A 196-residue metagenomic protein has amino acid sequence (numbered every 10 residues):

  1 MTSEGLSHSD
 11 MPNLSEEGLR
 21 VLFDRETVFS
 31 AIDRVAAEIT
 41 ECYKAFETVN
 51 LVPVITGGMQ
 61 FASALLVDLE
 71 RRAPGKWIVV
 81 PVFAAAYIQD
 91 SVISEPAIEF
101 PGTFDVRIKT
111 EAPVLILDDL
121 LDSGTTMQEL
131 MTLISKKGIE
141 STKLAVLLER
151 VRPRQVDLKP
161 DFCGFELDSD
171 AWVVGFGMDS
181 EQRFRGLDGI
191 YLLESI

Functional and structural regions predicted by a protein language model:
M1-I196: PRPP-associated nucleotide enzymes
